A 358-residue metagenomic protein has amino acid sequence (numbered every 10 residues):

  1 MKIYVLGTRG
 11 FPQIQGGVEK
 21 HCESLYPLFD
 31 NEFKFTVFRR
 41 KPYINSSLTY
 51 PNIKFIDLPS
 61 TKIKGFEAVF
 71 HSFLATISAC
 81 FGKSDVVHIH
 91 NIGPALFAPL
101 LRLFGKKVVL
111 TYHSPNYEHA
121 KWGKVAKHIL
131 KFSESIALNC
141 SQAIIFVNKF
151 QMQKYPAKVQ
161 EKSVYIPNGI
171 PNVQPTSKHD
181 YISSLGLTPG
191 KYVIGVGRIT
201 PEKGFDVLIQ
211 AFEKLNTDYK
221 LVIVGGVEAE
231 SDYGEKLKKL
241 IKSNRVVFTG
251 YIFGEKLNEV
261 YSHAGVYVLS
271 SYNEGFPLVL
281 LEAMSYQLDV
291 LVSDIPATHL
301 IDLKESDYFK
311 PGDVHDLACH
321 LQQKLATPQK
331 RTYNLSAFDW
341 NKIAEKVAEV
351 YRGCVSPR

Functional and structural regions predicted by a protein language model:
E19-E23, K191-G195, T200-K214: A conserved mid-protein helix/loop that constitutes part of the nucleotide-sugar donor-binding site
I77-C80, L103, K127-I144: Membrane-proximal helix-turn-helix segments that form the acceptor-binding/catalytic region of lipid-linked
I89-P94: Short His-centered aromatic/hydrophobic patch
G234-I252: Nucleotide-activated donor-binding/catalytic signature segment of Leloir-type glycosyltransferases, i.e., the conserved
Y251-I252, E259-A264: Short alpha-helical donor nucleotide-sugar binding micro-motif in glycosyltransferases
Y272: Aromatic "clamp/platform" in nucleotide-sugar-dependent glycosyltransferases that forms part of the donor/acceptor
S285, D289-V292: Short hydrophobic beta-strand element within catalytic cores of glycosyltransferases and related nucleotide-activated
S306-H315, Q322-A326: Conserved acidic donor-binding segment of nucleotide-sugar-dependent glycosyltransferases
